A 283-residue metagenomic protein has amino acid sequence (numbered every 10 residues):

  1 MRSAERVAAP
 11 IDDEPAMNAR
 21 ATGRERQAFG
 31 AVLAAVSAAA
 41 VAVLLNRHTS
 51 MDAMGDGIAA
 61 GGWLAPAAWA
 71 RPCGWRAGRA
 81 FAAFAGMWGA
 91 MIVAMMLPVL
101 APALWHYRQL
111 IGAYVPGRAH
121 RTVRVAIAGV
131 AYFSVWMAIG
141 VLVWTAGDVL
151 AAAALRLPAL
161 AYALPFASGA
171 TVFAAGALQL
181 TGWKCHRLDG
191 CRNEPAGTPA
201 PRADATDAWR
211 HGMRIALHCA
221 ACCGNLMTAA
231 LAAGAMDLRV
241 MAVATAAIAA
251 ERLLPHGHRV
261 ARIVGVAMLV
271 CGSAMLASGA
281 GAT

Functional and structural regions predicted by a protein language model:
R2, V7-A90, A113-G117, A151-Y162 (+3 more regions): Histidine-/acidic- and/or cysteine-rich, low-complexity loops and terminal segments associated with membrane
F29-L44, V130-V143, A177, A274: ...captures the hydrophobic TM-helix bundle architecture rather than a specific catalytic motif, and can also fire on
G30-S37, G129, P165-V172, G176 (+4 more regions): Residues within membrane-spanning alpha-helices of integral membrane proteins, especially the hydrophobic core/packing
M51, M95, F173, C219 (+1 more regions): Residue-level signal for inorganic ion chemistry
A82-Q109, V130-I139, G176-R252: Functional transmembrane helices that embed catalytic/metal-coordinating motifs
P98-P158: Hydrophobic alpha-helical segments and helix pairs
D148, M227-A235, R239, R262 (+2 more regions): Interfacial helix-loop-helix junctions of multi-pass membrane proteins
A247-V270: Interfacial loop-to-transmembrane junctions
